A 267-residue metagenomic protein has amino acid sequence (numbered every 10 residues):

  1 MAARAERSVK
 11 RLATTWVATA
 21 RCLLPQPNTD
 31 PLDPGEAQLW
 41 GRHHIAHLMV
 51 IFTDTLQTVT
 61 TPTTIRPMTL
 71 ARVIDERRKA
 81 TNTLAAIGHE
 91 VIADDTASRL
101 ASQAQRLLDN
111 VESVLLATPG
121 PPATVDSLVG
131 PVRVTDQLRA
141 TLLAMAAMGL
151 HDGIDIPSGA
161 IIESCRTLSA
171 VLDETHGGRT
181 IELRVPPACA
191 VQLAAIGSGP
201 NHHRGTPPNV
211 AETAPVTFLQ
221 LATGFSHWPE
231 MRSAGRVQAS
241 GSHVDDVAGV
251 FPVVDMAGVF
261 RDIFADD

Functional and structural regions predicted by a protein language model:
A2-L12, W16-P27, D54-L56, T61 (+3 more regions): C-terminal interaction segments
A2-V9, T29-I51, H89-L100, T124-T141 (+2 more regions): Alpha-helical scaffold segments that form or flank carboxylate-/histidine-based iron centers
R11-T15, T19-P27, T60, L100-V191 (+2 more regions): Acidic, aliphatic-rich amphipathic alpha-helical segments
H47-V50, D54, T141-H151, V171 (+1 more regions): Short, hydrophobic/amphipathic alpha-helical patches that form generic packing surfaces within helical domains
T53-D109: Short, helix-capping/interhelical loops that line the mouth of catalytic, cofactor-, or ligand-binding pockets
T64-E76, G130, V134, A188-C189 (+1 more regions): Charge-rich, acidic-biased intrinsically disordered regions
M68-R72, R166-T175, V244-V250: Short, mixed-charge aromatic SLiMs
G177-L219: Glycine/small-residue-rich hydrophobic helix-like segments
